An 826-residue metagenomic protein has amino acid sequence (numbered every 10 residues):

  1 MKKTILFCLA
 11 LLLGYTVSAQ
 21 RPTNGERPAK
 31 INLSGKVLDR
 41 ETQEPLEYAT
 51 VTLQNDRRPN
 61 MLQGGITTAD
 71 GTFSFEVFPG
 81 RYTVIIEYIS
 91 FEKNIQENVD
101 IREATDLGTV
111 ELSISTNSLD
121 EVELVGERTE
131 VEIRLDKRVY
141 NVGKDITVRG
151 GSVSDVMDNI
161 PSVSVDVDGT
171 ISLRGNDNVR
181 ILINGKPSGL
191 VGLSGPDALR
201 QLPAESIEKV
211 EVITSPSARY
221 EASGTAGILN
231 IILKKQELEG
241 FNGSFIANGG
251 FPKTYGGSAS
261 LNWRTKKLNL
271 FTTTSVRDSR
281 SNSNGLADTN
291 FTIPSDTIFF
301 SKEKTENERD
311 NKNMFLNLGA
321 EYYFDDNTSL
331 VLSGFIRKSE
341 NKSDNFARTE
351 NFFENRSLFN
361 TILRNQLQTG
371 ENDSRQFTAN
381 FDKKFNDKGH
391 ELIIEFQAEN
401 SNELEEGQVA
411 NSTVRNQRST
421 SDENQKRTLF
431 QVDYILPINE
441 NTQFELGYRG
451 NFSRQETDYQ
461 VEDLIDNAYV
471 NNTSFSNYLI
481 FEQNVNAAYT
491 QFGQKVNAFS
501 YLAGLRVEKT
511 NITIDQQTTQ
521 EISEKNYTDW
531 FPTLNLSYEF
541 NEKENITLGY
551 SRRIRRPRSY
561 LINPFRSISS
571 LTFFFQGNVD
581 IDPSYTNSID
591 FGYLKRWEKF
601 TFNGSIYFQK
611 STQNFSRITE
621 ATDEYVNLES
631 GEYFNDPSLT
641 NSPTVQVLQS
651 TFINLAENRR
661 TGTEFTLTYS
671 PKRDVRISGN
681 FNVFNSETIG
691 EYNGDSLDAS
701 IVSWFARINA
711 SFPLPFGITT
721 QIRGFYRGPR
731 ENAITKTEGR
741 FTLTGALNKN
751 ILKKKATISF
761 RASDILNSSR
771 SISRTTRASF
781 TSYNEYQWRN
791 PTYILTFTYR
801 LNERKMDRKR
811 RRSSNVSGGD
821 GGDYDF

Functional and structural regions predicted by a protein language model:
N24-G25, L38, T50-Q54, E87-I89 (+4 more regions): Short, acidic, small-residue-rich periplasmic hinge/interaction motif at the N-terminus of Gram-negative outer-membrane
D56-T72: Short, acidic Ser/Thr/Gly-rich low-complexity loop/linker segments typical of extracellular and cell-surface proteins
G108-E111, V153-V156, G195-A198, V212 (+1 more regions): N-terminal periplasmic accessory domains that precede and gate Gram-negative outer-membrane beta-barrel machines
V153, N159, K186-T214: Short acidic/polar hinge/loop motifs at secondary-structure boundaries that mediate gating or recognition
A222-L229, E237-D288, D310-M314: Outer-membrane beta-barrel translocator/receptor signature
F315-S339, R364-Q516, E539, N603-F608 (+1 more regions): Face-selective signature of the C-terminal outer-membrane beta-barrel domain
N402, N511-I512, E542-S588, F608-T644 (+1 more regions): Surface-exposed extracellular loop regions of Gram-negative outer-membrane beta-barrel proteins, predominantly
R418, R427-Q431, T473-N477, E482 (+6 more regions): Outer membrane beta-barrel strand-and-loop segments of large Gram-negative receptors, especially TonB-dependent
